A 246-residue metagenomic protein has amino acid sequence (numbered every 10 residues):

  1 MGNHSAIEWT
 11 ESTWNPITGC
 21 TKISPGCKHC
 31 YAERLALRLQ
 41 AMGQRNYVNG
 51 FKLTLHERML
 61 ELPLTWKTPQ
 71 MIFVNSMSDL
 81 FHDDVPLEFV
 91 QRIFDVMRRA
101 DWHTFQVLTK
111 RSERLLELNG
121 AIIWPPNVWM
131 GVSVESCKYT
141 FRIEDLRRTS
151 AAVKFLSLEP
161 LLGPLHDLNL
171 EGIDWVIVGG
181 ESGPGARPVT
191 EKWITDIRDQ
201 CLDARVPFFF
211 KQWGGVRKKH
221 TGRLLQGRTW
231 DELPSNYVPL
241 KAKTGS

Functional and structural regions predicted by a protein language model:
M1-K22, L39-M42, L162, D167-S246: Auxiliary Fe-S-binding modules of radical SAM enzymes
M1-M71, D79: N-terminal [4Fe-4S]-dependent radical SAM core
N3, N15, N46-N49, N75 (+4 more regions): Detector for Asparagine
Y31, Y47, F89-Q91, R147 (+3 more regions): General N-terminal targeting signals
E33-A36, E113, A152, G214: A very general structural signal that marks isolated residues within well-ordered alpha-helical segments
L55-F209: Conserved AdoMet/S-adenosylmethionine-binding subsite of the radical SAM
